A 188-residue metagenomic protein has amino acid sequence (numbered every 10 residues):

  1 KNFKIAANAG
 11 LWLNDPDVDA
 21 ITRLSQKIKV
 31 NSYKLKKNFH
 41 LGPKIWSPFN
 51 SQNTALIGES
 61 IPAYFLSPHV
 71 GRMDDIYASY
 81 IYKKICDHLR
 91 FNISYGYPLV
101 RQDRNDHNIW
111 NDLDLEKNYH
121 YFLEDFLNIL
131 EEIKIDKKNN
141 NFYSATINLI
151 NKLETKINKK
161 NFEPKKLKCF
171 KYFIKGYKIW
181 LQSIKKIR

Functional and structural regions predicted by a protein language model:
K1-L89, S94, V100-D103: Catalytic-site signature of metal-activated, phosphate-bearing donor transferases, centered on the GT-A/GT-A-like
Y95, L99, W110-R188: Long, compositionally biased intrinsically disordered regions
